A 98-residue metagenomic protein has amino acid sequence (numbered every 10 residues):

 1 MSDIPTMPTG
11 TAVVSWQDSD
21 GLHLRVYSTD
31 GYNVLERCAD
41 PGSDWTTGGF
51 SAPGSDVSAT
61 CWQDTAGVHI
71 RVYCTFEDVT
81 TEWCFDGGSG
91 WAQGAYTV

Functional and structural regions predicted by a protein language model:
M1-V98: A structural motif
